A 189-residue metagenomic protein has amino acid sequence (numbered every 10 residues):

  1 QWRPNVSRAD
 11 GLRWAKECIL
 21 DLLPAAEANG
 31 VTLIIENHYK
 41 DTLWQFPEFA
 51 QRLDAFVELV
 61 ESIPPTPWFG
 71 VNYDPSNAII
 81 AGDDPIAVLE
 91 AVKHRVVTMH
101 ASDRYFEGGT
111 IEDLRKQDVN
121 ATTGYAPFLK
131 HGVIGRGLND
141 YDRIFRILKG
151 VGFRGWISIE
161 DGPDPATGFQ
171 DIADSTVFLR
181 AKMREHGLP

Functional and structural regions predicted by a protein language model:
Q1, S102, I159-E160: Conserved residues at the C-terminal ends of beta-strands
W2-P4, Y39-T42, P163-P165: A short, flexible beta-alpha/helix-coil linker loop
A9-V133: Acidic/histidine-rich catalytic cores of soluble enzymes
V31, V151-G155: A short helix->loop->beta-strand "cap" motif at the edges of active sites that frequently abuts
T98, G155-W156: Residues at the N-termini of beta-strands
R136-G150: A short, acidic, amphipathic alpha-helical segment used as a generic capping/interface helix at domain edges
S158-D171: A short, acidic, flexible beta-alpha connecting loop/helix-capping segment that sits on the rim of active
G168-L188: C-terminal helical cap(s) of enzyme catalytic domains, especially alpha/beta-barrels
